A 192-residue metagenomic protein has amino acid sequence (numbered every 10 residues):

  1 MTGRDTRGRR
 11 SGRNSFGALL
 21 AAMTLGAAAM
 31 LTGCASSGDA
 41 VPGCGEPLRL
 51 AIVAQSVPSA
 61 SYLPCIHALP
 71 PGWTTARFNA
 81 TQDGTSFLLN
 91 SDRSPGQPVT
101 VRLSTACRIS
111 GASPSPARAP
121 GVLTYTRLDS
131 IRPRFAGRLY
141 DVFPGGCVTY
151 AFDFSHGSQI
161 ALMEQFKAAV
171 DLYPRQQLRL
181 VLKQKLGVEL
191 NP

Functional and structural regions predicted by a protein language model:
G3-M23: Bacterial N-terminal signal peptides that target proteins for export
F16-G17, G96-P98, S110-A112, E164 (+1 more regions): Short, surface-exposed linear patches
L25-A28: Alpha-helical transmembrane segments
M30-G33: C-terminal motif of bacterial Sec signal peptides marking the signal peptidase cleavage site
A35-S37: Bacterial signal peptide processing site
V41, L48, K185-E189: Ser/Thr-rich, Proline-interspersed low-complexity disordered segments
G45-G137: Short, solvent-exposed recognition patches
A119-P192: A short, solvent-exposed beta-edge/loop patch
